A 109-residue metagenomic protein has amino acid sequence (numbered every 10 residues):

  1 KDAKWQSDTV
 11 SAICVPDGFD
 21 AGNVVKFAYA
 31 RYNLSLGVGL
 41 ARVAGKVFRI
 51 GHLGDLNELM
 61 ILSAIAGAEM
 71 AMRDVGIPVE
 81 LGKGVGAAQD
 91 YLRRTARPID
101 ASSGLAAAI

Functional and structural regions predicted by a protein language model:
K1, L34-G39: A short linear hydrophobic-aromatic micro-motif
K1-R31: Conserved PLP-binding catalytic core of the aspartate aminotransferase-like
A3-W5, A41-A44: A short beta-turn/loop motif at secondary-structure boundaries
V10-V15, G37, G51-E58: Short, glycine/charged-rich beta-strand-loop motifs at protein surfaces that mediate ligand recognition and catalysis
A21-V24, G37, M60-I61: Extended hydrophobic-aromatic, low-complexity segments
Y29-L36, M70-M72: A common structural junction motif
R42, K46-I109: PLP-dependent enzyme catalytic core of the Aspartate aminotransferase-like
